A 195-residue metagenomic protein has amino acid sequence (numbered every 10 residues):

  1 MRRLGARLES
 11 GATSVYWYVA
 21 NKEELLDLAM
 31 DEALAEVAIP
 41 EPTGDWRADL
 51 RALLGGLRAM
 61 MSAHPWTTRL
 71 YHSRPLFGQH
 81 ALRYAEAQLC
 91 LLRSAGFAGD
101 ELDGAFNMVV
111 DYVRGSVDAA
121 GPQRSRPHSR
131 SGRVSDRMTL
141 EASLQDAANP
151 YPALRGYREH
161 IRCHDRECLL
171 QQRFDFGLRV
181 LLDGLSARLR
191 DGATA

Functional and structural regions predicted by a protein language model:
M1-E24: Helix-turn-helix
L26-L28: Short, Lys/Arg-enriched C-terminal cap helix and immediately downstream tail that follows
M30, R58-Q79, A87, D118 (+2 more regions): Amphipathic alpha-helical segments used for helix-helix packing
E32-E36: Short, basic, alpha-helical segments at the C-terminal edge of helix-turn-helix-like DNA-binding modules
A38-R83, G99-V109: Hydrophobic alpha-helical connector segments
Y84-L140, R166, L185-L189: Hydrophobic alpha-helical bundle segments that form small-molecule/ligand-binding pockets
P122-A195: C-terminal peripheral helix-coil segments that are non-catalytic and often amphipathic
